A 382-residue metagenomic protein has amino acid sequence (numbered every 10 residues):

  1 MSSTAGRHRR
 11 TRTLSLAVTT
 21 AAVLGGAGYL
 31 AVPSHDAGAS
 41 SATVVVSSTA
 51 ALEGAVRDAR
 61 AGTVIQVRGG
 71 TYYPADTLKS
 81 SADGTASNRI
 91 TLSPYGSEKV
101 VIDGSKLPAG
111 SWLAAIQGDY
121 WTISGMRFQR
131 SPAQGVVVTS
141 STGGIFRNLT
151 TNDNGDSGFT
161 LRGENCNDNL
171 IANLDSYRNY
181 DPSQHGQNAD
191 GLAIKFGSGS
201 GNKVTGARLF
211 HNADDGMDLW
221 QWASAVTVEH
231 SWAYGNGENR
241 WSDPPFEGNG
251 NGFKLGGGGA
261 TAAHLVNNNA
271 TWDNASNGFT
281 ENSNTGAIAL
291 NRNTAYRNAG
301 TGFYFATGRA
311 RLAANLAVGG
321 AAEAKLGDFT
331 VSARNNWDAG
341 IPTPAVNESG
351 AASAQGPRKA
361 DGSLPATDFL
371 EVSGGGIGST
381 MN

Functional and structural regions predicted by a protein language model:
S2-T20: N-terminal export and membrane-targeting signals
G26-A42: C-terminal region of N-terminal signal peptides and the immediate post-cleavage residues of exported proteins
S40-L78: Acidic Gly/Asp/Thr-rich repetitive segments characteristic of extracellular carbohydrate-active and adhesion proteins
A42, L192, G308-N382: Acidic, glycine- and Ser/Thr-rich low-complexity intrinsically disordered tracts in extracellular/secreted proteins
V45-S47, G69-A75, D83-A133, Y180-D181: Right-handed parallel beta-helix/beta-spiral solenoid domain characteristic of secreted/periplasmic
L52-D58, Y73-D83, D103-G104, V137 (+2 more regions): Short, T/G/N/S-enriched strand-turn elements that build extracellular solenoid repeat scaffolds
T77-S80, G104-A114, R130-V137, D153-G163 (+6 more regions): Extracellular beta-strand/beta-solenoid scaffold signature
R89, Y95-E98, D119-R130, T142-G155 (+9 more regions): Right-handed parallel beta-helix
